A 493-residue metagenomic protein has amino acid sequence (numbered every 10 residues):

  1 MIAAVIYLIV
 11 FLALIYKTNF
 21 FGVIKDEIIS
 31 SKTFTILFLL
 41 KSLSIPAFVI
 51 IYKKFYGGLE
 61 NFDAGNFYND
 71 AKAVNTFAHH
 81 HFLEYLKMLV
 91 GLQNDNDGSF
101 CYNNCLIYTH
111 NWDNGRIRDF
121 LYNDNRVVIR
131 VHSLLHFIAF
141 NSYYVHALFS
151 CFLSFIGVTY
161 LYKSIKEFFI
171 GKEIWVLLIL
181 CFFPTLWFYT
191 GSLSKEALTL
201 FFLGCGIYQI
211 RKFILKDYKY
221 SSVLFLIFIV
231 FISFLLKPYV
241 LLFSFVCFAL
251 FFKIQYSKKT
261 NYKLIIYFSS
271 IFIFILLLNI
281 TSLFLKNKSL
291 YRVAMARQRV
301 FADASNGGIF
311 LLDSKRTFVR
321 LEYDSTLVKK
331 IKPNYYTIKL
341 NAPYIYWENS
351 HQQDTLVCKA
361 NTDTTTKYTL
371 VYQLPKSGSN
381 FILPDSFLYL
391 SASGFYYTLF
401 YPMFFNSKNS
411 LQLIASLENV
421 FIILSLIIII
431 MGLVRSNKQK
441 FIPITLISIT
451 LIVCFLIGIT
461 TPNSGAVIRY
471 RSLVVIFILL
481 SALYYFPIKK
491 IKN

Functional and structural regions predicted by a protein language model:
A13-K17, V158, G394, T398-F404 (+1 more regions): Hydrophobic, aromatic-rich transmembrane alpha-helices and their immediate juxtamembrane boundary segments
T18-G22, H146-F168, L424-I428: Transmembrane-helix motifs of polytopic, lipid-linked glycan transferases
V23-I24, E167, K216-S221, T260-Y262 (+1 more regions): Membrane-interface helix-loop-helix junctions at transmembrane boundaries of multi-pass membrane enzymes, predominantly
I29-K32, Y218-F225, Y256-F272: Membrane-interfacial entry segments at the cytosolic side of transmembrane helices
F38, F225-L226, K438-I459: Transmembrane alpha-helix segments characteristic of polytopic inner-membrane glycan-assembly/cell-envelope
Y52-D70, H79-T109, D119-V131, S391-A392 (+1 more regions): Extracytoplasmic catalytic/substrate-binding loops of multi-pass membrane glycan-assembly enzymes
W187-F188, S222-P238, S244, F274: Membrane-interface alpha helices of multi-pass inner-membrane proteins
S192-A197: Short acidic/glycine- and proline-prone juxtamembrane loop motifs at membrane-interface regions of multi-pass membrane
